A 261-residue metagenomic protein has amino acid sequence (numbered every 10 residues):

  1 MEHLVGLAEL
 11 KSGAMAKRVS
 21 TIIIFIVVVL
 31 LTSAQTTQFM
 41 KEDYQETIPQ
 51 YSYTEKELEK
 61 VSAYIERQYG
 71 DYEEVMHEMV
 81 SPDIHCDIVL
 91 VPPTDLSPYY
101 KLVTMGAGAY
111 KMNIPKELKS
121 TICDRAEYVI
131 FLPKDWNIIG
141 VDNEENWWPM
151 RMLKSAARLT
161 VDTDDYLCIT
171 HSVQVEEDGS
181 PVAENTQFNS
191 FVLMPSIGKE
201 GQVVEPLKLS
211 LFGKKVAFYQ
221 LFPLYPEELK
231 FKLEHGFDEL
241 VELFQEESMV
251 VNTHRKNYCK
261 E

Functional and structural regions predicted by a protein language model:
M1-A16: N-terminal secretory signal peptides that target proteins for export/translocation
A8-E9, I22-I23, G106: Intrinsically disordered, low-complexity segments enriched in polar/charged small residues
K17-F25: Sec-dependent signal peptide recognition, specifically the positively charged N-region followed immediately by
F25-S33: Hydrophobic h-region of N-terminal signal peptides that target proteins for export in Gram-negative bacteria
Q35-Y99, V103-T104, G108-N113, K119-D124 (+1 more regions): Acidic, proline/glycine-rich low-complexity IDRs
